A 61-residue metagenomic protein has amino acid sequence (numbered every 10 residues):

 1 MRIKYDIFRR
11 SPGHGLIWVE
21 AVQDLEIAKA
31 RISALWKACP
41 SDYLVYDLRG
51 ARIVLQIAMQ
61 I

Functional and structural regions predicted by a protein language model:
M1-I17: Short aromatic-glycine-(Arg/Gly/Cys) micro-motifs in beta-strand/loop hairpins
Y5-D6, L25-I27, L48: General helical secondary-structure elements
P12-H14, I27, G50: Generic "edge-of-domain/loop-turn" microfeature
H14-E20, R52-L55: Surface-exposed loop/edge segments in extracytoplasmic proteins
I17-L44: Amphipathic, hydrophobic secondary-structure cores in small proteins
K37-I61: Short, mixed-charge low-complexity intrinsically disordered segments
